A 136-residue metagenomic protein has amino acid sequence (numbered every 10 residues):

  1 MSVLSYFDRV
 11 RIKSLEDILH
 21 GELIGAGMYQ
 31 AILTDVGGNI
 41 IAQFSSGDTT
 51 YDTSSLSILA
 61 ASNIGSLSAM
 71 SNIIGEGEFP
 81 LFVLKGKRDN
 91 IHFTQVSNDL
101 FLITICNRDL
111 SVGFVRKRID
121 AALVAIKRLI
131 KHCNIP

Functional and structural regions predicted by a protein language model:
M1-Q30, G37-P136: Acidic, low-complexity cytosolic segments
